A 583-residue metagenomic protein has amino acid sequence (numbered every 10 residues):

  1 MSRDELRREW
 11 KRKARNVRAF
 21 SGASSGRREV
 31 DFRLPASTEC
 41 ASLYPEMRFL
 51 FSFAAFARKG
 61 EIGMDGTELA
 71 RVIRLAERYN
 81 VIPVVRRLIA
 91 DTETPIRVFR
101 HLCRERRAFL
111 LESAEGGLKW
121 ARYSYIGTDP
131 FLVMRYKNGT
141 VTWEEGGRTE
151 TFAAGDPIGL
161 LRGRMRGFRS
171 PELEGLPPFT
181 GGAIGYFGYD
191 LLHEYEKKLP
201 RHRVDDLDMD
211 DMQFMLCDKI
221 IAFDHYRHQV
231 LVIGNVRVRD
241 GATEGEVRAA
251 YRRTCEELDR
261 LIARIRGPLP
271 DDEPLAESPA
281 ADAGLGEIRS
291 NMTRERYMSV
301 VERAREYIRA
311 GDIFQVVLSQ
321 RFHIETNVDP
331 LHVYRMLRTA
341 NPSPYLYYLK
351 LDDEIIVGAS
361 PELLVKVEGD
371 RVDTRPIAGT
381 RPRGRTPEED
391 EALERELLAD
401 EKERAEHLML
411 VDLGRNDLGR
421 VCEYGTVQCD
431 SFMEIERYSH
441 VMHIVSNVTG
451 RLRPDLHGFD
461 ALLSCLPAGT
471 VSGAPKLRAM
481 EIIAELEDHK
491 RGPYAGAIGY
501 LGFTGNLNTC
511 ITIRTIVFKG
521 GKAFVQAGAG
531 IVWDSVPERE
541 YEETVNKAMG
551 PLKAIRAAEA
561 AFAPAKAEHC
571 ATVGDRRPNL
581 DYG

Functional and structural regions predicted by a protein language model:
R7, R15-A19, A23-E29, A36-S37: Compositionally biased, low-complexity flexible segments
G22, G26-R27, D31, L43-E46 (+3 more regions): Juxtamembrane/membrane-water interface recognition
G22-A23, R27, L34, F51-R58 (+4 more regions): Generic detector of N-terminal low-structure segments
L34, T38-E46, F51-A55, K59-G60 (+2 more regions): Short, positively charged and aromatic/hydrophobic N-terminal segments
G60-G583: Extended alpha-helical targeting/anchoring segments, especially N-terminal organellar/secretory targeting helices
